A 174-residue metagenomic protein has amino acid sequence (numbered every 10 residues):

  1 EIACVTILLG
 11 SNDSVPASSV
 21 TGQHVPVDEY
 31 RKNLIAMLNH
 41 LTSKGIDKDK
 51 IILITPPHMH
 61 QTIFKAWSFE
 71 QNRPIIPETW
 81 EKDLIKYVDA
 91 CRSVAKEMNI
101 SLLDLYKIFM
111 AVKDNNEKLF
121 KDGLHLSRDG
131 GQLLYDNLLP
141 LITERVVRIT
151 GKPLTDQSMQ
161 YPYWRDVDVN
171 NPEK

Functional and structural regions predicted by a protein language model:
E1-K174: Alpha-helical cap/lid subdomain in secreted, periplasmic, or secretory-pathway luminal O-acyl-processing enzymes
